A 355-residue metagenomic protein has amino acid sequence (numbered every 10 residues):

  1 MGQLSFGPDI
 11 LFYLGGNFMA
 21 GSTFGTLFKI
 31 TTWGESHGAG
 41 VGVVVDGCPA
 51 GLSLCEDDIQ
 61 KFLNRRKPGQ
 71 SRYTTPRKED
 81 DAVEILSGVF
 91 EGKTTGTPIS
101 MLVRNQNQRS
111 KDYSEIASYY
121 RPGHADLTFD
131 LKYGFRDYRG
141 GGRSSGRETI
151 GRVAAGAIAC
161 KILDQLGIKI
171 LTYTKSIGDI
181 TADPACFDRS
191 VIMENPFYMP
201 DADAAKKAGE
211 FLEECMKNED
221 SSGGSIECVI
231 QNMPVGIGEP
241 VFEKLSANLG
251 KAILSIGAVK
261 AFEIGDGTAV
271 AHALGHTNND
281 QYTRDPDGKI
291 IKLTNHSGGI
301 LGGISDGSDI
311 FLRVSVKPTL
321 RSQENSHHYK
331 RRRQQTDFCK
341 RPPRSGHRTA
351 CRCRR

Functional and structural regions predicted by a protein language model:
Q3-F18: Short, Lys/Arg-enriched N-terminal segments with co-localized hydrophobic residues within the first ~10-30 amino acids
A20-R77: N-terminal, positively charged regions that mediate nucleic acid binding
W33, A39, E219-S222, I226-T336: Glycine-rich anion/phosphate-binding loop at the beta-strand->alpha-helix junction
A39-G51, R147-I168, E243, A247-K251 (+2 more regions): Alpha-helical support elements that line or immediately flank enzyme active sites and cofactor-binding pockets
L63-P122, D126: Glycine-rich, N-terminal phosphate-binding loop and its surrounding beta-alpha-beta segment
G69-G88, T181-P184, V191-A202, C215-M216 (+4 more regions): A structural-propensity feature for long, helix-poor, extended segments
A117-G142, N325-G346: Short acidic, glycine/tyrosine-flanked loop/strand segments centered on an H-E-D-like triad
L131-V241: Glycine-rich, mobile lid/loop segments that gate access to catalytic sites or pores
